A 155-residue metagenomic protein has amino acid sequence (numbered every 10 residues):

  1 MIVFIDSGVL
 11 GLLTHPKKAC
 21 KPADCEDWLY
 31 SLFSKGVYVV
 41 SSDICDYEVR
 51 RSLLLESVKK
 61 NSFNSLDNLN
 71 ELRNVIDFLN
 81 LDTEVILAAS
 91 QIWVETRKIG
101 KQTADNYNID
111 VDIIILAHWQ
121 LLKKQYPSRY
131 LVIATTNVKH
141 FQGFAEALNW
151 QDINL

Functional and structural regions predicted by a protein language model:
M1-S41, S52-E71, R129: Short, well-structured N-terminal submotif of metal-dependent ribonuclease cores
I2, Q120-L155: Acidic, PIN/NYN-like endoribonuclease modules and their adjacent C-terminal/linker elements
I5, S41, N80, D110 (+1 more regions): Short beta-strand scaffold positions
L10, D46-V49, F141: A generic structural signal for short hydrophobic patches within well-formed alpha-helices
G11-P16, G100-N106: Surface-exposed cleft-lining segments at the edges of enzyme active sites
A19, S31-K35, T96-K101, Q120-Y130 (+1 more regions): Alpha-helix termini
V49, D105-L131: Acidic, metal-associated active-site segment
V75-T103: Acidic catalytic patch
